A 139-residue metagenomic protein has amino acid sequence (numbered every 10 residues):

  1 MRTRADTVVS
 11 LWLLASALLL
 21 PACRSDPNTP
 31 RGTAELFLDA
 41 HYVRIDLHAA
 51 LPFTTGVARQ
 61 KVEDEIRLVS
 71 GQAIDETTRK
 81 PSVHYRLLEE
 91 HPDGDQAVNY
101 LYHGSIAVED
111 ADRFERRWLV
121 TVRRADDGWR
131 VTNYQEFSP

Functional and structural regions predicted by a protein language model:
M1-P21: Sec-dependent bacterial lipoprotein signal peptides
T3-A5, Q60, R124-A125, V131: Positively charged, low-complexity intrinsically disordered regions
V9, C23, R86-L88, E115-R116: Short, charged low-complexity linear motifs
W12, L38-D39, L51: Generic anion/oxyanion-binding catalytic loop in active/binding sites
P21-V43: Short, low-complexity N-terminal intrinsically disordered segments enriched in polar/charged residues
D26, L47-V98: Short solvent-exposed beta->alpha transition segments
H91-P139: Exposed beta-sheet edge and beta->alpha loop/turn motif
